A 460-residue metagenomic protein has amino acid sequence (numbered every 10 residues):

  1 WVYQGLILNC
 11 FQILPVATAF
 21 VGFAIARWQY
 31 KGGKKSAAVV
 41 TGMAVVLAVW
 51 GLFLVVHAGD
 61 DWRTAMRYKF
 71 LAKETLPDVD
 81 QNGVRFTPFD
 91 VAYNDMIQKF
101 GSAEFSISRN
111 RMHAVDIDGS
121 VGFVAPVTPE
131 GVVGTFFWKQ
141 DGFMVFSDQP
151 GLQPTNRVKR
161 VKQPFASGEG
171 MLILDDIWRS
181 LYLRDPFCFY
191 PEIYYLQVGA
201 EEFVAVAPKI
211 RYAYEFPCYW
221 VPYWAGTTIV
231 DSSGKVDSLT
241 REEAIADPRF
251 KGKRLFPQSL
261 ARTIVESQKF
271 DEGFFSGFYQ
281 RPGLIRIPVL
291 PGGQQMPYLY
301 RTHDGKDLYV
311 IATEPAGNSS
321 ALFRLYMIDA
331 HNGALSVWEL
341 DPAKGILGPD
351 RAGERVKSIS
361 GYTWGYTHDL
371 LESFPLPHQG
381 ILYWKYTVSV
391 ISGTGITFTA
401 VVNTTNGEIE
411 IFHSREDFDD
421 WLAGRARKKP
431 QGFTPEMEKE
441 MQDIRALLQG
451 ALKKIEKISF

Functional and structural regions predicted by a protein language model:
W1-F460: Soluble extracytoplasmic regions of secretory-pathway and membrane proteins
